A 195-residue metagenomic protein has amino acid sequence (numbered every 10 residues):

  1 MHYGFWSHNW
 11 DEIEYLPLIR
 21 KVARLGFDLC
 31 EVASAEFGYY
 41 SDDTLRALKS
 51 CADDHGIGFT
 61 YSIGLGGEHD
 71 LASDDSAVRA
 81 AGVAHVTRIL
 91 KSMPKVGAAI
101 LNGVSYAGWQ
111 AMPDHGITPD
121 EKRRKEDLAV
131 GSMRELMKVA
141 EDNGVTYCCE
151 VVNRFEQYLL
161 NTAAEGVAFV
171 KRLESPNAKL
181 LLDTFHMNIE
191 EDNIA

Functional and structural regions predicted by a protein language model:
M1-A99, R123-V130, E141, S175 (+2 more regions): N-terminal pre-domain/capping segments
S7-N9, S34-E36, L65-G67, S105-W109 (+2 more regions): Active-site-proximal loop/turn and secondary-structure-junction residues that shape catalytic pockets, frequently
L29-C30, D54, S62, V130-A195: Acidic/histidine-rich catalytic cores of soluble enzymes
G56, A111-T118, L181, M187: Amphipathic, soluble alpha/beta structural segments
D75-A77, M112-D127, V152-Y158: Surface-exposed cleft-lining segments at the edges of enzyme active sites
M93-T118, N143-N153: Active-site groove signature of glycoside hydrolases
